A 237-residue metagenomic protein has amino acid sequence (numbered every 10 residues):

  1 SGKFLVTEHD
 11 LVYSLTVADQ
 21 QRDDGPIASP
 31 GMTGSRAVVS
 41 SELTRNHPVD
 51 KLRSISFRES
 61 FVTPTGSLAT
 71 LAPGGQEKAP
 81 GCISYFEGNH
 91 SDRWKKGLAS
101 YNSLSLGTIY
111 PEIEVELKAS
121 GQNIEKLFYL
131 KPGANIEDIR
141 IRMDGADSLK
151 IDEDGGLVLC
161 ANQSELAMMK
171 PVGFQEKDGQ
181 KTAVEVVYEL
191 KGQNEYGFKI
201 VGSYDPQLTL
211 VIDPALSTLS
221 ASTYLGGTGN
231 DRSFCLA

Functional and structural regions predicted by a protein language model:
S1-S222, G227-C235: Extracytoplasmic/secretory N-terminal segments
